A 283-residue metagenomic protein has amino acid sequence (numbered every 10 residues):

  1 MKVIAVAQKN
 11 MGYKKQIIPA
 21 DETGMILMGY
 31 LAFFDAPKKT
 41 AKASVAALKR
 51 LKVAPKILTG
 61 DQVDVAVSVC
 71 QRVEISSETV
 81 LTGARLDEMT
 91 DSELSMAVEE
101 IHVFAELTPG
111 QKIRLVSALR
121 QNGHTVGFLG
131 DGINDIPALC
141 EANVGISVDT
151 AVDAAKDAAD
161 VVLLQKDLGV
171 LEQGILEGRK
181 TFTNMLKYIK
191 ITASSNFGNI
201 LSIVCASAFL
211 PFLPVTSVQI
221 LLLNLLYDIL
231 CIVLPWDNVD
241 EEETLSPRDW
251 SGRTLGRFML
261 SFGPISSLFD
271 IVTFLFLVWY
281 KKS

Functional and structural regions predicted by a protein language model:
M1-A118, N122, I136, A142 (+2 more regions): Cytosolic catalytic headpieces and adjacent flexible linkers of membrane translocases
S77-F128, A142, S147-S283: Membrane-embedded transport module
D131: Conserved catalytic-loop aspartate of Hanks-type protein kinases
